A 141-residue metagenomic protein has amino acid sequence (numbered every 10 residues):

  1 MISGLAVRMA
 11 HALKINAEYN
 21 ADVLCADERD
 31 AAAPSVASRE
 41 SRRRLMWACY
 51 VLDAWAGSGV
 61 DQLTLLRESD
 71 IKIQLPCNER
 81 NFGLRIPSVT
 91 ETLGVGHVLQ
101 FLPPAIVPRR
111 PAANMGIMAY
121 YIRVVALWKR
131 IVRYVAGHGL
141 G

Functional and structural regions predicted by a protein language model:
M1-A112, A136-G141: Acidic, Ser/Thr-rich, low-complexity intrinsically disordered regions in fungal proteins
P111-L140: Long, repeat-rich segments with strong aromatic
